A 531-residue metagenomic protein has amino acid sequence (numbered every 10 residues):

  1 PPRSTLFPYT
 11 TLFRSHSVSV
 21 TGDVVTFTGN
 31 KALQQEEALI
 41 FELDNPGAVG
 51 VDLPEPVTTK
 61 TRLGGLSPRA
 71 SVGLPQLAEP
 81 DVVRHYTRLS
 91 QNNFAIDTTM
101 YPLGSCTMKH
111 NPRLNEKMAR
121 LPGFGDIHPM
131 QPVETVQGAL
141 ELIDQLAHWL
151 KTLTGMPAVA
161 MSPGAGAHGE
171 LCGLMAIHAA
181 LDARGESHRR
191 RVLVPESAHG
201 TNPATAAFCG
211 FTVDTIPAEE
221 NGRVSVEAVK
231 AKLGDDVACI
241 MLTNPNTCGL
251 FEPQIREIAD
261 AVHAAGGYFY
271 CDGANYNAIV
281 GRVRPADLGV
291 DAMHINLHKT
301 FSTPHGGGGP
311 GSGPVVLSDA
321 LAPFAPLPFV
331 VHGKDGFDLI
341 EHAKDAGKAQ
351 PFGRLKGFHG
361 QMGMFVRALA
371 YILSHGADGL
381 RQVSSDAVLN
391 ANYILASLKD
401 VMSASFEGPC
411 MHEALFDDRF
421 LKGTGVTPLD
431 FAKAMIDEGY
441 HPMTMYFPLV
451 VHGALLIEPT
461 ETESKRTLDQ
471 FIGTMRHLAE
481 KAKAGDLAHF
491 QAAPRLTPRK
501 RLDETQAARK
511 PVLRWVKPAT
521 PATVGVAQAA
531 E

Functional and structural regions predicted by a protein language model:
P1-L12: Short, small-residue-biased leader/transition segments that mark boundaries at the very start of proteins
F13-A158, V283, G333-L355, H359 (+2 more regions): Non-catalytic terminal extensions of PLP-dependent enzymes
P80, S162, V194-P195: Short His-Asn-centered micro-motif
G138, H168-D338, Q350, G425-V426 (+1 more regions): Conserved PLP-enzyme active-site core in the AAT-like
D144-H148, T154-P157, S162-G173, I177: Long, K/E/R/D-enriched contiguous segments that form extended
A160, D214-I216, M443: General small-molecule cofactor/ligand-binding pocket signal
G164, E219, T243-P245, D417-R419 (+1 more regions): Short strand-loop junctions, especially beta-strand C-caps/beta-turns that link beta-sheets to coils or alpha-helices
M175-A179, L369-S374: Short glycine/serine- and small hydrophobic-enriched flexible loop segments
